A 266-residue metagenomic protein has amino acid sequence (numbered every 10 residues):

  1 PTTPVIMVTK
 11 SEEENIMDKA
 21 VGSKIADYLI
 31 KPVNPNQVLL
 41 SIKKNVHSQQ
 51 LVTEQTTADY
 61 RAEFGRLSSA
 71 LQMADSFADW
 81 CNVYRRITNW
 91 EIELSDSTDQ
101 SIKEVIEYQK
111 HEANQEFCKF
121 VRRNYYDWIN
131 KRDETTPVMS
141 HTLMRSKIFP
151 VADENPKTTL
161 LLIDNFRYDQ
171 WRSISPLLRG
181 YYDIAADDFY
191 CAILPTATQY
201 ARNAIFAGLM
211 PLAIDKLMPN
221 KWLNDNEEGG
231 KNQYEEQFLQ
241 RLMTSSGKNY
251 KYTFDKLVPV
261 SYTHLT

Functional and structural regions predicted by a protein language model:
P1-P4: His-Asp phosphorelay/catalytic-motif detector in bacterial-type signaling
S11-D27: Alpha4 helix (beta4-alpha4-beta5 surface) of REC/receiver domains from two-component response regulators
N15, V33-I42: C-terminal output helix
K43-T56: The C-terminal output helix
R61-S68, E134-E154, Y168-P259: Active-site nucleophile/metal-coordination loop of metallo-enzymes that catalyze phosphate/sulfate and related
T263-T266: Conserved small/polar residues in nucleotide/adenosyl-binding loops
